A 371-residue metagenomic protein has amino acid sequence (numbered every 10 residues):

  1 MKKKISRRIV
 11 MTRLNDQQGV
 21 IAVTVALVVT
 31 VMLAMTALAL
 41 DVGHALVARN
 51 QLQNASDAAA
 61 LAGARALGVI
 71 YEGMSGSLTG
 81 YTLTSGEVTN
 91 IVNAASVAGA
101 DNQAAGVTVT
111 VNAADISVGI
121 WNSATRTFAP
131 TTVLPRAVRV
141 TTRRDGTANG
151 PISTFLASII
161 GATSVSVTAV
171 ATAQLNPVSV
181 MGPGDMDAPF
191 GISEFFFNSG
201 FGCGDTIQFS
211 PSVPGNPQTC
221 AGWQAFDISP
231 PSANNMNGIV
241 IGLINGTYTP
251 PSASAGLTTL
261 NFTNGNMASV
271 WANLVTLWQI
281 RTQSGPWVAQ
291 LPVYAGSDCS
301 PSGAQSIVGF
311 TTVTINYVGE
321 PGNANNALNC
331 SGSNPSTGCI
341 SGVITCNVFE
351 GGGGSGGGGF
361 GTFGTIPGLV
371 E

Functional and structural regions predicted by a protein language model:
K2-V97: Alpha-helical assembly-interface signal, strongest on the long, hydrophobic N-terminal helix that forms
M74-A100, T110-D115, I120-E371: N-linked glycosylation sequons
Q103-A105: Extracytoplasmic/lumenal domain signature
